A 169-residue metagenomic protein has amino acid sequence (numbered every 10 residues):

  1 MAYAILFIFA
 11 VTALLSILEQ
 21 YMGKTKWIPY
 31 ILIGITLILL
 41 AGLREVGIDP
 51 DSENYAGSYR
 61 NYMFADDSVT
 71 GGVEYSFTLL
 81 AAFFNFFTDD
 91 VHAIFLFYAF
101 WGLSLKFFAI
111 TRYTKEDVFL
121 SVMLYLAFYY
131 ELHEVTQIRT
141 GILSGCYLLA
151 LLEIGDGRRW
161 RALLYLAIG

Functional and structural regions predicted by a protein language model:
M1-L37: Start-transfer (signal-anchor) and selected internal transmembrane alpha helices of multi-pass inner/ER membrane
K24, I28, F107-A127: Transmembrane-helix signature of polytopic, membrane-embedded enzymes that assemble or transfer cell-envelope glycans
E53-D89: Short hydrophobic/aromatic helix or loop-helix immediately within or flanking a transmembrane segment in polytopic
F87-S104: Loop-to-helix entry region of an early transmembrane alpha helix in multi-pass inner-membrane enzymes
F100, G141-L151: Alpha-helical transmembrane segments of multi-pass membrane proteins
Y130, R161-G169: Membrane-interface alpha helices of multi-pass inner-membrane proteins
V135-G141: Short acidic/glycine- and proline-prone juxtamembrane loop motifs at membrane-interface regions of multi-pass membrane
Y147-R161: Membrane-interface transmembrane helices that cradle and orient dolichyl/undecaprenyl
